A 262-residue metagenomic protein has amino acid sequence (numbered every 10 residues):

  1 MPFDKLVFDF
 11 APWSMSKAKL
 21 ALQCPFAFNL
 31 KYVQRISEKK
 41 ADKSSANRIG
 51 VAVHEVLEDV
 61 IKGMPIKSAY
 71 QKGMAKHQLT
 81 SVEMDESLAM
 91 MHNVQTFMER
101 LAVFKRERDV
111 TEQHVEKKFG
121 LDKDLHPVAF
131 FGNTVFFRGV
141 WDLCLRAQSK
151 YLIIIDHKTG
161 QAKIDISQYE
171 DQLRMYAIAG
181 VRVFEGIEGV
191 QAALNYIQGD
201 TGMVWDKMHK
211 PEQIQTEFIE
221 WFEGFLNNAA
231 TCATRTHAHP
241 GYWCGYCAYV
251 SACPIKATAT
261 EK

Functional and structural regions predicted by a protein language model:
D4, W13, M98, K123-P127 (+4 more regions): Metal-dependent nuclease catalytic regions and adjoining charged, substrate-binding loops involved in nucleic-acid end
K5-F10, F26-K39, K76, I154 (+1 more regions): Short amphipathic alpha-helical segments and their helix-coil junctions
M15-P65, H114-K117, Y249: Nuclease catalytic cores
Q34, H157-Q161, Y196-Q198: A short beta-strand motif that forms part of the nucleic acid-binding face of small beta-barrel RNA-binding folds
I36-S44, Q161-I164, T234-T236: Short, polar/flexible loop-turn hinges at active-site or ligand-entry regions and domain interfaces
N47, I166-L173: Short, conserved loop/turn and helix-capping segments at secondary-structure boundaries that abut family-defining
A52, D171-A179: Short amphipathic alpha-helical face segments that pack within enzyme cores and frequently flank/anchor catalytic
D59-D156, A162, E185-A193, M203: Catalytic cores of nuclease domains that cleave nucleic-acid phosphodiester backbones
